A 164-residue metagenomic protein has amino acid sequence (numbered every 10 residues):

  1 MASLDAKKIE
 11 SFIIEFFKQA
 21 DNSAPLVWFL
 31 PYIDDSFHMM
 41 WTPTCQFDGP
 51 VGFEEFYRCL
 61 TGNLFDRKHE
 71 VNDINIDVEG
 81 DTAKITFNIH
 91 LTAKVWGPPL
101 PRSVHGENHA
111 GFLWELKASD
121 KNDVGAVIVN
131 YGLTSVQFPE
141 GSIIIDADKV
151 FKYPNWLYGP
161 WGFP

Functional and structural regions predicted by a protein language model:
M1-D35, P164: Short, low-complexity N-terminal intrinsically disordered segments enriched in polar/charged residues
L26-G80, N88: A solvent-exposed, acidic/Ser-Thr-rich amphipathic alpha-helical stretch
M39-W41, I85, I128-N130: Short hydrophobic/aromatic-rich beta-strand segments that constitute the beta-sheet cores of beta-sandwich/beta-barrel
G62-D66, L91-G106, Q137-I144: Short, cysteine-centered beta-strand-loop-beta hairpins and adjacent loop/turn segments enriched in charged/polar
I74-I85, W114-V127: A short, structured loop/turn motif at beta-sheet edges
V78-V95, N108: A short hydrophobic beta-strand element
I89-G97, F112-D120, V136: Beta-strand elements of well-folded, non-transmembrane domains
K117-P164: Low-complexity, intrinsically disordered terminal/linker segments enriched in charged and Gly/Pro repeats
